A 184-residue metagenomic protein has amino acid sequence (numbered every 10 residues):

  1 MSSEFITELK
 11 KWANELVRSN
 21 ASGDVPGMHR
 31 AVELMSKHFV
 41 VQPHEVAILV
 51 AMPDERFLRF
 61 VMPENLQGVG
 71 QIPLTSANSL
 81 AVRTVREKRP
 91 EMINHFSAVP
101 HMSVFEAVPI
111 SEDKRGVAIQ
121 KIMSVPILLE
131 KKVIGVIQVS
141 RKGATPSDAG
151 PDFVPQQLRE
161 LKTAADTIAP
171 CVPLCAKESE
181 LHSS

Functional and structural regions predicted by a protein language model:
M1-P26, L174-S184: Signal-transmission linkers at sensory-effector interfaces
R18-V61, N78, C175: Helix-loop-beta substructure at the N-terminus of cytosolic sensory domains that couple signal/ligand detection
R59-V61, Q67-E106, D113-R115: Regulatory sensory and allosteric helical modules in signal-transduction proteins and certain transcription factors
Q120-L129: A short, aliphatic-rich beta-strand micro-motif
I134, R141-A164, V172-H182: Regulatory loop-to-helix N-cap segments in sensory/regulatory domains that couple ligand/signal detection
